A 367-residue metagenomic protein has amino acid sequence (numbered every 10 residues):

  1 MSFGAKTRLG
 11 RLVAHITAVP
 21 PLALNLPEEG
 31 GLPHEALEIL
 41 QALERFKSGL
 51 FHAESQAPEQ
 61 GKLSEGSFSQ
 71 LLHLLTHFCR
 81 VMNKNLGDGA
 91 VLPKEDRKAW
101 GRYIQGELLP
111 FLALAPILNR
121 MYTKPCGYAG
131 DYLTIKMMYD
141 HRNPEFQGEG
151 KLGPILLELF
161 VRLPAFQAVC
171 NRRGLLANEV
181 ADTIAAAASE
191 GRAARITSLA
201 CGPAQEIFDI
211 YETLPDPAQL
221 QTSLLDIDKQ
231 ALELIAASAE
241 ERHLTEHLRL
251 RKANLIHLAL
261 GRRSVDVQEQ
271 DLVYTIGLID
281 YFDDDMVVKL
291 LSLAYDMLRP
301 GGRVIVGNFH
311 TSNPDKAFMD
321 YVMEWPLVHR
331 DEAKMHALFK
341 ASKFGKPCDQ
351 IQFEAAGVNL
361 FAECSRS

Functional and structural regions predicted by a protein language model:
M1-E149, P154-E158, P164, E179 (+1 more regions): N-terminal accessory segments
P203-A218: Conserved SAM-binding loop of SAM-dependent methyltransferases across substrates and taxa, primarily the Class I
I256, L260-V273: A short acidic, Gly/Pro-enriched loop at the edge of an enzyme's catalytic core that lines a small-molecule cofactor
G277, F309-P326: Short, glycine-/aromatic-enriched active-site segment of Class I SAM-dependent methyltransferases
Y281-A294: A short, conserved alpha-helix within the catalytic core of class I
P300-F309: Conserved beta-strand signature within the Rossmann-like core of class I S-adenosyl-L-methionine
P326-F344: Short alpha-helix
S342-S367: Core SAM-dependent methyltransferase catalytic element
